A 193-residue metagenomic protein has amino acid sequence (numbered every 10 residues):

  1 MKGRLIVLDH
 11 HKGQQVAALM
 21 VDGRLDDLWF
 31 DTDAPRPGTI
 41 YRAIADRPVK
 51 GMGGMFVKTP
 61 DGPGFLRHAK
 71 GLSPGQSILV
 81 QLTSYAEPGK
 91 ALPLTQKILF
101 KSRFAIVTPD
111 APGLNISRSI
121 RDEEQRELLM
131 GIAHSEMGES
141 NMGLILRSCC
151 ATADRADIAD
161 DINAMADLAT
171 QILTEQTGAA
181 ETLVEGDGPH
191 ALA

Functional and structural regions predicted by a protein language model:
M1-D31, S77, Q81-A193: OB-fold/S1-family RNA-binding modules
G3, V7, P37-V49: Structural detector for short beta-strands of small beta-barrel domains
Q15, G51-V57: Short aromatic-glycine-enriched beta-strand elements
D27-D33, F56, D61-L72, I116: Beta-strand/loop nucleic-acid-binding surfaces
A34-Y41, S73-Q76: Short coil-to-beta-strand transition motifs
R42-I44, F65, Q81: Residues located in well-ordered beta-strands
P48-G53, Y85-P88: Short, conserved beta-turn/loop elements at beta-strand boundaries and strand-helix junctions
